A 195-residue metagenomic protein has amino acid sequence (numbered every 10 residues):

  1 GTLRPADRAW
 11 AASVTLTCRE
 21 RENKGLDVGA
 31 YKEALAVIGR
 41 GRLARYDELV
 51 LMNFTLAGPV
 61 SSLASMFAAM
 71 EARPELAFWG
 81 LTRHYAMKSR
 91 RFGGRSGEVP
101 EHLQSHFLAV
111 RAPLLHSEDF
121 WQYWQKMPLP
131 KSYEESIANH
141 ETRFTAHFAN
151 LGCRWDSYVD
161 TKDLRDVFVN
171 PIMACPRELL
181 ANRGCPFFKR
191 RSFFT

Functional and structural regions predicted by a protein language model:
G1-T195: ER/Golgi luminal nucleotide-sugar-dependent glycosyltransferases, focusing on the catalytic module
